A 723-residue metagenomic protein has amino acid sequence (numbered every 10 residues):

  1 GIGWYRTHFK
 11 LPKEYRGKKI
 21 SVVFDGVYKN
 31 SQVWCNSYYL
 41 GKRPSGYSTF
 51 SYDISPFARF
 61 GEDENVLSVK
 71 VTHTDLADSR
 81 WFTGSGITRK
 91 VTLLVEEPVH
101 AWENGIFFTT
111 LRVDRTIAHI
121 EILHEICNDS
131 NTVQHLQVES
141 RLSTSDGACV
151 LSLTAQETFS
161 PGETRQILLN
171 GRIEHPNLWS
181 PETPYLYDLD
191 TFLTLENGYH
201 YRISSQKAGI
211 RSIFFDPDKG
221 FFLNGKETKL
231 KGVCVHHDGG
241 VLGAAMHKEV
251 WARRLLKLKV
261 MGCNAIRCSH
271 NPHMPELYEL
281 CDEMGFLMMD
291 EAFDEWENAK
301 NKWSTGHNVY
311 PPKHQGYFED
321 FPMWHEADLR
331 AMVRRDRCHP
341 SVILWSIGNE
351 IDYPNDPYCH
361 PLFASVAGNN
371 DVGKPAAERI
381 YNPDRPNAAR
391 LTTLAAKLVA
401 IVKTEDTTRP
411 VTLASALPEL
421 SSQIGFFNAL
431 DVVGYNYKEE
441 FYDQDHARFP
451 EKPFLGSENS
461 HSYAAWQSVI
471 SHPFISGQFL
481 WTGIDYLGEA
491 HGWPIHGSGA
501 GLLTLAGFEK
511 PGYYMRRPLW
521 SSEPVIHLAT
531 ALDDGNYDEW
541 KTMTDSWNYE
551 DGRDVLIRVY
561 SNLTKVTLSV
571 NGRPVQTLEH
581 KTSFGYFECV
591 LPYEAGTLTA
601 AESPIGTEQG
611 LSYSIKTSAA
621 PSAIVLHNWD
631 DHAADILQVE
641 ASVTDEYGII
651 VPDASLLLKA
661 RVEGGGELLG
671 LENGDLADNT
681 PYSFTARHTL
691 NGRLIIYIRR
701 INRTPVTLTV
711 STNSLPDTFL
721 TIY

Functional and structural regions predicted by a protein language model:
G1-L11, Y15-N36, G41-P44, P98-F107 (+7 more regions): Active-site-adjacent substrate/metal-binding segments within catalytic domains of carbohydrate-active enzymes
G1-N104, D129-S130, S145, P272-P275 (+5 more regions): Accessory beta-strand-rich segments of carbohydrate-active enzymes
G1-P12, S21-K29, V66-Q134, K207-S212 (+2 more regions): Non-catalytic, glycine-rich low-complexity segments
R59-G61, E125-D216, Y586, A595 (+1 more regions): Extended acidic/polar, glycine-enriched regions that form or flank non-catalytic beta-rich accessory modules
L76-A77, L93, P340-S346, D352-G434 (+2 more regions): Substrate-binding clefts and catalytic carboxylate motifs of secreted carbohydrate-active enzymes
I122-I126, E539, V555-Y560, D635-V651 (+2 more regions): Beta-strand-rich structural segments
Q134-E139, P181-D188, D554, N562-T564 (+3 more regions): Short flexible loop/turn segments that cap and initiate beta-strands
I203-A208, G606-S618, P716-Y723: Edge beta-strands of extracellular beta-sandwich domains
